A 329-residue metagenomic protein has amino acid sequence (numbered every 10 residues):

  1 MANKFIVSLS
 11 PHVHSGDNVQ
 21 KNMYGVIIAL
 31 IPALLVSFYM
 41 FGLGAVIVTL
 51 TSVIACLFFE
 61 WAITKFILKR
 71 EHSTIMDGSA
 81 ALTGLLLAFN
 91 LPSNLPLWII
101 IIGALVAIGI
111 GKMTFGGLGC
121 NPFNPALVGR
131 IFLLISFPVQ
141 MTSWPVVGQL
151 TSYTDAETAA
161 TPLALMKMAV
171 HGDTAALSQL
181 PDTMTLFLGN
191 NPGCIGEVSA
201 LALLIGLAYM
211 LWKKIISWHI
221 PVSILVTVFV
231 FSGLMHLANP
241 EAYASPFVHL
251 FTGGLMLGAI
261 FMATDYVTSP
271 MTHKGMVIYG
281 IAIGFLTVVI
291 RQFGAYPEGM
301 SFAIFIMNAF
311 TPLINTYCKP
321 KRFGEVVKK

Functional and structural regions predicted by a protein language model:
M1-L57: N-terminal signal-anchor module of multipass membrane proteins
M1-Y24, F66, Q292-K329: Cytosolic-side transmembrane-helix boundaries in multi-pass membrane proteins
S10, F58-R70, I108-G119, I205-K214 (+1 more regions): C-terminal ends of transmembrane helices
L35-L87: Membrane helical hairpin/interfacial module
L43-A55, N94-G103, L186-A200, Y243-L255: Structural signature of hydrophobic alpha-helical transmembrane segments
L86-T154: Membrane-interface helix-loop-helix junctions at boundaries between adjacent transmembrane segments
P122-A126, P246-G253, M276, G294-M307: Loop-to-transmembrane alpha-helix initiation sites
P125-L204: Long hydrophobic alpha-helical segments that form multi-pass transmembrane helix bundles in integral membrane proteins
